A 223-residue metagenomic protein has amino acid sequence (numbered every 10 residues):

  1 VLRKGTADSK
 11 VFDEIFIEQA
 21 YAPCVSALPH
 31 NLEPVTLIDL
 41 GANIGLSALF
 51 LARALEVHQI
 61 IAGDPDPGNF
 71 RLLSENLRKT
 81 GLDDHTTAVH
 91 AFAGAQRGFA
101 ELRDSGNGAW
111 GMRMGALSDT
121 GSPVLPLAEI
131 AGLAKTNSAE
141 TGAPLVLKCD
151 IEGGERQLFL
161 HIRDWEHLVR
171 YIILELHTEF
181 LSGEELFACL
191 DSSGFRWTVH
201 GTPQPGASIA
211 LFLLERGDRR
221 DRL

Functional and structural regions predicted by a protein language model:
V1-L223: Phosphate/nucleotide-binding beta-alpha loop and adjacent structural elements of enzyme active sites
